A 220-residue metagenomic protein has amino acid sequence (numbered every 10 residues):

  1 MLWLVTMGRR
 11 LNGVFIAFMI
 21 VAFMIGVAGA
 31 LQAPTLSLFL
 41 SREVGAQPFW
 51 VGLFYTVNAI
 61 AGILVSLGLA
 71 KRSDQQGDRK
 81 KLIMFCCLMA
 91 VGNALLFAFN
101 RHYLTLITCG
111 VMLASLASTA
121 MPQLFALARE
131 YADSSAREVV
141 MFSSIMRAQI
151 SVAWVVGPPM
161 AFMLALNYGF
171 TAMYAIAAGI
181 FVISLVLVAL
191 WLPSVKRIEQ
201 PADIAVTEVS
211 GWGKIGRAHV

Functional and structural regions predicted by a protein language model:
M1-F15, W191-H219: Juxtamembrane intracellular "pre-TM" segments in multi-pass secondary transporters
W3-A59, R217: Helix-loop boundary and gating motifs at the non-cytosolic
G13, A98-G110: Helix-loop junctions at membrane interfaces in 12-TM secondary transporters
A59-L67, W154-V155: Residue-level signature of mid-helix packing/kink "hotspots" within the transmembrane helices of 12-pass Major
L64-D78, A165: Helix-to-loop junctions at the C-terminal end of transmembrane segments in multipass secondary transporters
K81-L96, A175-A178: Structural signature of the two symmetry-related core transmembrane helices
V111-A148: Cytoplasmic helix-loop-helix junction between adjacent transmembrane helices in 12-TM secondary transporters
A172-L190: Symmetry-related core transmembrane helices of the 12-TM Major Facilitator Superfamily/SLC fold
